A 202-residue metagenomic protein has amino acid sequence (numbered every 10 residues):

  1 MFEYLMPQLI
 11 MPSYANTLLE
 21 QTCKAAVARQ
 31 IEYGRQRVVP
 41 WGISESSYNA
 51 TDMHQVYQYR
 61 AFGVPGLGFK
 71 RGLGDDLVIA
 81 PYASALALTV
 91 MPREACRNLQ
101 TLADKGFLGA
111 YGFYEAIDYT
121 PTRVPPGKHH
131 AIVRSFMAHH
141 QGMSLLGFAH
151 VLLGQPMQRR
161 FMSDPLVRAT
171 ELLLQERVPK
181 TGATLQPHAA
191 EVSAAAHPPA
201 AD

Functional and structural regions predicted by a protein language model:
M1-D202: Ser/Thr/Asn(+Pro)-rich, low-complexity disordered segments
